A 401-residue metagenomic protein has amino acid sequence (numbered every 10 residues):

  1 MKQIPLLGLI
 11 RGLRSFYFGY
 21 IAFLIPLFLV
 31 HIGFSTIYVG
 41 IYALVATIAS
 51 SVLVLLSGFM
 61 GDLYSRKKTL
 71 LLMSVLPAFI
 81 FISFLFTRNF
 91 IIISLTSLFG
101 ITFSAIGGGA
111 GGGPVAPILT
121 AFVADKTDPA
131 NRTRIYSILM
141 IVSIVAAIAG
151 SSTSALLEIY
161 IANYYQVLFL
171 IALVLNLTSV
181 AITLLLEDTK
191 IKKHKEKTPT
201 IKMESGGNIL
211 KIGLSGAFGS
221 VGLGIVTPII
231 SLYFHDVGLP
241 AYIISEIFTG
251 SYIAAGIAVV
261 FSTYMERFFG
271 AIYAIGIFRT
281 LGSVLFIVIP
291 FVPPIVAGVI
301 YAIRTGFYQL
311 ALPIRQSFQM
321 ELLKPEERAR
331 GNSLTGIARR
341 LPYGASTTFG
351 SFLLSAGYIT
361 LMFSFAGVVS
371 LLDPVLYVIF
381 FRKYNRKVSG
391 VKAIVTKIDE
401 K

Functional and structural regions predicted by a protein language model:
M1-S51, N208-T249: Helix-loop boundary and gating motifs at the non-cytosolic
G12, I80, I91-V115, V296-L310: Hydrophobic core of transmembrane alpha-helices in multi-pass small-molecule transporters, especially MFS/SLC-type
V52-F90: Conserved MFS/SLC helix-loop-helix module at the cytosolic interface between two early adjacent transmembrane helices
L53-S65, E158, A258-G270, L354-S355: Helix-to-loop junctions at the C-terminal end of transmembrane segments in multipass secondary transporters
K68-S83, Y273-I287, G367: Structural signature of the two symmetry-related core transmembrane helices
L98-V142, F318: Cytoplasmic helix-loop-helix junction between adjacent transmembrane helices in 12-TM secondary transporters
T133-S154, A338-S346: Glycine-rich segments within core transmembrane alpha-helices of 12-TM secondary carriers
Q166-L184, F363-I379: Symmetry-related core transmembrane helices of the 12-TM Major Facilitator Superfamily/SLC fold
